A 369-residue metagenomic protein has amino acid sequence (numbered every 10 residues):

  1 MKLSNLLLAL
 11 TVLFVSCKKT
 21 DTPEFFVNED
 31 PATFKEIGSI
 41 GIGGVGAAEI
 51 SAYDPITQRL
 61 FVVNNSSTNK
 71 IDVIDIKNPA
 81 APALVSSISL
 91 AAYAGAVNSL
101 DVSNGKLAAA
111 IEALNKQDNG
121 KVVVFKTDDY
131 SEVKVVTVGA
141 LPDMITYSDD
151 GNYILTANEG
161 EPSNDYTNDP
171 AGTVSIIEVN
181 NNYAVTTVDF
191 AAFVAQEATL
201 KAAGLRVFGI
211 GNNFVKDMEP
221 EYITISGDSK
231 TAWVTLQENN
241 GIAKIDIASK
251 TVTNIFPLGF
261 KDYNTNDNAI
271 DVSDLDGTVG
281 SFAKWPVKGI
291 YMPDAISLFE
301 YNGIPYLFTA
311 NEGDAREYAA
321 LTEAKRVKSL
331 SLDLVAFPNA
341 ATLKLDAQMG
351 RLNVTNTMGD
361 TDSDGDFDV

Functional and structural regions predicted by a protein language model:
M1-D30: Bacterial Sec-dependent N-terminal signal peptides
T20-V369: Beta-sheet-rich non-transmembrane sensory/scaffold domains
